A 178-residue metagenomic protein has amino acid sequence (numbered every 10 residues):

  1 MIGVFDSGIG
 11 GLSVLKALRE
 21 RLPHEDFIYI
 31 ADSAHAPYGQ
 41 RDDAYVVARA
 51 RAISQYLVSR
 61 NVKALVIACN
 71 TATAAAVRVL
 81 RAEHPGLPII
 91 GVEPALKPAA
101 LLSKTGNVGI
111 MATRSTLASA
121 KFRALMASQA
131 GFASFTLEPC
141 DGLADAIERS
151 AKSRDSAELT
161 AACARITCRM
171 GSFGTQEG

Functional and structural regions predicted by a protein language model:
M1-G178: Non-catalytic structural scaffold of enzyme domains
